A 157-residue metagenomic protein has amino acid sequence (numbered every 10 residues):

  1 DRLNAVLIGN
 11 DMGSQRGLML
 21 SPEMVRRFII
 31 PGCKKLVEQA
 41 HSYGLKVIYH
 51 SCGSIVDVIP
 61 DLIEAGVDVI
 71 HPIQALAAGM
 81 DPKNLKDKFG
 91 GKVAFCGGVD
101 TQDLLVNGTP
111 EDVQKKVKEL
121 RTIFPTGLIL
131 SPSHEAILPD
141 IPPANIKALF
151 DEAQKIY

Functional and structural regions predicted by a protein language model:
D1-Y157: Active-site loop segments of alpha/beta catalytic cores
